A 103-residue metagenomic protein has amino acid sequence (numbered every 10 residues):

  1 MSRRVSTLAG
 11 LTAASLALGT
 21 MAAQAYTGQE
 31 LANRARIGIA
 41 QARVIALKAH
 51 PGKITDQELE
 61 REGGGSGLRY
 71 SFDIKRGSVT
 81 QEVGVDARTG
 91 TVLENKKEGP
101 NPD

Functional and structural regions predicted by a protein language model:
M1-D103: Long, terminal "pre-/pro-" and other extracytoplasmic accessory regions that lie outside the mature folded/catalytic
